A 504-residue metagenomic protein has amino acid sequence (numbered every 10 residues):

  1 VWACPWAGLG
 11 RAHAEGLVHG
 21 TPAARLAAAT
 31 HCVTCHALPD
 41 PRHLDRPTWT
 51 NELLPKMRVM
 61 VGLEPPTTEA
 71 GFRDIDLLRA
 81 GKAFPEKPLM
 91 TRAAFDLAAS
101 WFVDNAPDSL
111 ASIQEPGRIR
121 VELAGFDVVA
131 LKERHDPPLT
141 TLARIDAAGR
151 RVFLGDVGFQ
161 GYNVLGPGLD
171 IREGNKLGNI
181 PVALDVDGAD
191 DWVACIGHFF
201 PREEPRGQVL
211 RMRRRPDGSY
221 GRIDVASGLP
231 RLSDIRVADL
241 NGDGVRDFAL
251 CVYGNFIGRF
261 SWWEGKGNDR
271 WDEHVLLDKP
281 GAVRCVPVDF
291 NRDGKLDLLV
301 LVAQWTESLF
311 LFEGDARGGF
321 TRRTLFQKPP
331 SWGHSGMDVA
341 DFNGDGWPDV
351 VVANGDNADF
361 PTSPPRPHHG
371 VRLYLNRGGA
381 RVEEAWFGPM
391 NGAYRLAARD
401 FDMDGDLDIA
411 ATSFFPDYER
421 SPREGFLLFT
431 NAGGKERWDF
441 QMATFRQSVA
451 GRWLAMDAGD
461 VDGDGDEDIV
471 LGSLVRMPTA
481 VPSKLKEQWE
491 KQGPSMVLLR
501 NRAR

Functional and structural regions predicted by a protein language model:
V1-A3, P216: Accessible peptide chain termini
A3, G10-A14: Boundary at the C-terminal end of the N-terminal hydrophobic targeting segment
A3-P5, H36: Secreted/luminal cysteine- and crosslink-motif detector
L17-T21, R25, H31-R504: Beta-propeller-forming repeat regions
